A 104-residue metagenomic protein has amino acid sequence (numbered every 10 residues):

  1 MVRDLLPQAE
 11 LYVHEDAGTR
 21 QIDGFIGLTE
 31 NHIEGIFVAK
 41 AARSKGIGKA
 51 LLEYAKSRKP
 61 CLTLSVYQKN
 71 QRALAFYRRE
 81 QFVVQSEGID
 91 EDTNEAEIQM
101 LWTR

Functional and structural regions predicted by a protein language model:
M1-L11: Active-site rim helix/loop that mediates acceptor-substrate recognition in acyltransferases
A9-G24: Conserved beta-hairpin
I26-N31: A conserved beta-strand-loop-helix scaffold within acyl/acetyltransferase catalytic domains
H32-R43, V66-Y67: A short, internal acetyl-CoA/4′-phosphopantetheine-binding micro-motif in the GNAT/acyltransferase core
S44-S57, A75-R79: Conserved acetyl-CoA-binding loop-helix of GNAT-fold acetyltransferases
G48, L52, K69-A73, D90-A96: Short glycine/proline-centered loop/turn elements that form peptide/ligand docking sites
S57-K69: Conserved GNAT acetyl-CoA-binding A-motif
R78-E87: Conserved acetyl-CoA-binding loop of GNAT-fold acetyltransferases
